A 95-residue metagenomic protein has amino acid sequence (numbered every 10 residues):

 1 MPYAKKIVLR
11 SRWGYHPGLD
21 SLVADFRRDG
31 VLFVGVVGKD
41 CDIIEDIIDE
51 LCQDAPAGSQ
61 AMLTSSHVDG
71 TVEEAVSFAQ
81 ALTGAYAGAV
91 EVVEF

Functional and structural regions predicted by a protein language model:
M1-F95: ATP-dependent carboxylate-amine ligase
